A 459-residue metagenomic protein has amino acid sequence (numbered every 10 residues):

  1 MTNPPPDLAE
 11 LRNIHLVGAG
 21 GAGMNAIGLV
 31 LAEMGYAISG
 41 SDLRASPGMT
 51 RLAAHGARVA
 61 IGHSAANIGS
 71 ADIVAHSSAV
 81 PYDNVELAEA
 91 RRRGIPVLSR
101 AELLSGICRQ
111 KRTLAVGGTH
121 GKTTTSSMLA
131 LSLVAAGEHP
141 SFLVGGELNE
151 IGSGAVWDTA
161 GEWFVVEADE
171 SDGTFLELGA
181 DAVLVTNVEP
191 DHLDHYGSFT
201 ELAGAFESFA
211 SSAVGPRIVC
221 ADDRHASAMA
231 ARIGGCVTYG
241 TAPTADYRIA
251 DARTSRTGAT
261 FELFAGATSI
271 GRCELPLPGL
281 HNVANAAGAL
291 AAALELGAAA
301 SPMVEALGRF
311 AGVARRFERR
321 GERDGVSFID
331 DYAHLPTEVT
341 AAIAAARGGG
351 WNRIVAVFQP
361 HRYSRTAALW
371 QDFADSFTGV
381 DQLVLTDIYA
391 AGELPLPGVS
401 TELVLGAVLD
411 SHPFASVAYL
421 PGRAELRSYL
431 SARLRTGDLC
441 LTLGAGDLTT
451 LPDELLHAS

Functional and structural regions predicted by a protein language model:
M1-R58, S70, V74, R92-I95 (+6 more regions): ATP-dependent carboxylate-amine ligase
L16, H76, V116-G118, V165 (+1 more regions): Hydrophobic Val/Ile/Leu positions in short beta-strands of Rossmann-like dinucleotide-binding domains
D42, E138-E150: Short beta-strand-centered segment that lines the nucleotide-binding/catalytic pocket of NTP-utilizing
M49-A53, A60, N67-H76, V80-S99 (+9 more regions): Acidic, Mg2+-coordinating active-site environments of NTP-dependent enzymes
G62-A65, A101, E170, R423-A424: Conserved SAM/SAH-binding loop
S78, V144, A221, D387-I388 (+1 more regions): Short secondary-structure boundary segments
E162-S171, F328-H334: Switch II (G3) loop of P-loop NTPases
